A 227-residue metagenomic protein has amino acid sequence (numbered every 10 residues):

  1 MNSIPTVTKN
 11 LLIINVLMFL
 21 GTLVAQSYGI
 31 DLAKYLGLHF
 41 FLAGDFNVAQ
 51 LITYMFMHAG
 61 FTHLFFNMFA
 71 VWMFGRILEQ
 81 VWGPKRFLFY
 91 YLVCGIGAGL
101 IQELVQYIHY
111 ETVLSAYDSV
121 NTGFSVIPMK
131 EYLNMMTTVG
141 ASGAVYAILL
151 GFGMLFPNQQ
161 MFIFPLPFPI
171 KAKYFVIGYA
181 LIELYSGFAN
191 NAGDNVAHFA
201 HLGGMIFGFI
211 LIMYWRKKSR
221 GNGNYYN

Functional and structural regions predicted by a protein language model:
M1-N227: A detector for small-residue-rich transmembrane helices and their helix-helix packing motifs
